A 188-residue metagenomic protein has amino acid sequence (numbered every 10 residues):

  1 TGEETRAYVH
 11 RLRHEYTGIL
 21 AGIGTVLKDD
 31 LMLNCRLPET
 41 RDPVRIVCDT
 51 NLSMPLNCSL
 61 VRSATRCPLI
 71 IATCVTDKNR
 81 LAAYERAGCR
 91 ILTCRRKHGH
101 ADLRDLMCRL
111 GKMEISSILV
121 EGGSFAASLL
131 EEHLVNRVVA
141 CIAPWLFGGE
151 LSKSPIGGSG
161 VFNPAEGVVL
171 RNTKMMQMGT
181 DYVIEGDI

Functional and structural regions predicted by a protein language model:
T1-I188: Enzymes that bind and transform nitrogen-containing heteroaromatic metabolites
